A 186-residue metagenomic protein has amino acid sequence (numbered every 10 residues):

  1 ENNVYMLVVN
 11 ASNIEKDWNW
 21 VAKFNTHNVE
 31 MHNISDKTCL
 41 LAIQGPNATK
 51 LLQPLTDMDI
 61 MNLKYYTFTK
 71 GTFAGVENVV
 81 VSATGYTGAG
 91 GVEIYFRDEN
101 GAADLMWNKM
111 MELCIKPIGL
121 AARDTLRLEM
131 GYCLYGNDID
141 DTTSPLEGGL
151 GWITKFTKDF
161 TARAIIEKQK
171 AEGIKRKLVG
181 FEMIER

Functional and structural regions predicted by a protein language model:
N2-R186: Conserved, structured C-terminal
